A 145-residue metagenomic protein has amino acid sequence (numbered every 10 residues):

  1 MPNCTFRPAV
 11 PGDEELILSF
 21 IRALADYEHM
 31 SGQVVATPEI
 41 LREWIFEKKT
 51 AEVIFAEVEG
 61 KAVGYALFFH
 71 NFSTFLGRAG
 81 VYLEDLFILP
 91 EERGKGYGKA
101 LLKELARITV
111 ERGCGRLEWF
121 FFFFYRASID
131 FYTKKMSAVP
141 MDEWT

Functional and structural regions predicted by a protein language model:
P8-E14, S19-R78, L102, I108 (+1 more regions): Acetyl-CoA-dependent GNAT
R78-P90: Conserved acetyl-CoA binding element of GNAT-fold acetyltransferases
A79, K95, R112-G115: Short coil/turn segments at alpha/beta junctions that flank glycine-rich nucleotide-binding fingerprints
L83, L117-F121: Conserved hydrophobic beta-strand within the GNAT/NAT acetyltransferase core sheet that lines the active-site cleft
L89-E91, K95, F123-F124: Active-site acidic-Proline motif in GNAT/NAT acetyltransferases
E92, G96-E104: Conserved acetyl-CoA pyrophosphate-binding loop and the N-cap/start of the following alpha-helix in GNAT-like
K99, E111, F123-E143: Conserved active-site alpha-helix within GNAT-family acetyltransferase domains
